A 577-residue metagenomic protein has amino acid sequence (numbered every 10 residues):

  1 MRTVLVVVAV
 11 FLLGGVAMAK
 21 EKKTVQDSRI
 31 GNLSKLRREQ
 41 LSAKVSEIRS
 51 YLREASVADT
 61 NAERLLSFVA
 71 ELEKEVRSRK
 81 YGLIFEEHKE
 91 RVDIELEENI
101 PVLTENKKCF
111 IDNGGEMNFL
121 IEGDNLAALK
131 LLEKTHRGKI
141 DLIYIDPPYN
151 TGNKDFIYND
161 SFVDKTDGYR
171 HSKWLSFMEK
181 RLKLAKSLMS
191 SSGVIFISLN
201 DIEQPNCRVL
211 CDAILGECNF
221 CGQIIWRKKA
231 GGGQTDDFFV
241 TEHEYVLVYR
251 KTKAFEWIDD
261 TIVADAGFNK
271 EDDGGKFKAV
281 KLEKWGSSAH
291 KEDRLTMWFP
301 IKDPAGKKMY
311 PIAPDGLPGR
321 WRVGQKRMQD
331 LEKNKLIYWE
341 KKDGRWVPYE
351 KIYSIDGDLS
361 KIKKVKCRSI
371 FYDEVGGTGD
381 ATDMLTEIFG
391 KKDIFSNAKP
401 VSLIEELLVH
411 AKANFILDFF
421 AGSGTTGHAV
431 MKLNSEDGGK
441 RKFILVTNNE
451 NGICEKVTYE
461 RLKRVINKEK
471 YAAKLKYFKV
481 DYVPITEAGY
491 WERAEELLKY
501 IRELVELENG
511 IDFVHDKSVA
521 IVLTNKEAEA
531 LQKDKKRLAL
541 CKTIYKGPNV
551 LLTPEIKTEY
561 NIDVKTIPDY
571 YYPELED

Functional and structural regions predicted by a protein language model:
R2-I100, C109-D112, M117-N118, E133-D141 (+6 more regions): Accessory, often C-terminal, charged low-complexity segments
K107-G115, N159-T166, G379-K392: Short glycine/proline-rich turn/loop motifs
I121, S198-L199, D418: Small/polar loops that bind or transfer phosphate-bearing groups
I121-G123, G390-S402: Conserved SAM-binding loop and adjacent beta-strand
G138-F156, C211, H410, I416-M431: Conserved proline-anchored active-site loop of SAM-dependent methyltransferases that bridges a beta-strand
P148-F177, R181, S190-S192, E203: Mobile active-site "lid"/loop adjacent to the S-adenosyl-L-methionine
D155-H171, M431-N449: Basic, amphipathic juxtamembrane/active-site segments that coordinate anionic phosphate or diphosphate groups
G193-I197: Conserved beta-strand signature within the Rossmann-like core of class I S-adenosyl-L-methionine
